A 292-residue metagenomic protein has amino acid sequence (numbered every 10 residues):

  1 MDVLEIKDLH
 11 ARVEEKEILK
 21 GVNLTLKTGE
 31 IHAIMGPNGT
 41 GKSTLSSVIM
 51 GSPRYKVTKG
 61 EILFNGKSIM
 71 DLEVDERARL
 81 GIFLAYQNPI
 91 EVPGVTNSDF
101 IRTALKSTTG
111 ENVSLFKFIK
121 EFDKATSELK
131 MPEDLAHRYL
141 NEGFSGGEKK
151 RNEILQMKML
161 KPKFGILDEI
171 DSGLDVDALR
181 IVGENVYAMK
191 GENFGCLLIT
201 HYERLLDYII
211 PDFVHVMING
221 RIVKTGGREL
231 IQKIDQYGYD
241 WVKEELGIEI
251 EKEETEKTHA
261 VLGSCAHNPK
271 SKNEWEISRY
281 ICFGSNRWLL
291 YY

Functional and structural regions predicted by a protein language model:
L4-I6, L19-G21: Conserved structural motif at the start of ABC-family nucleotide-binding domains
M35-P37: The feature captures the beta-strand-to-loop junction immediately N-terminal to the Walker
E61-R77, N141: ABC ATPase NBD Q-loop/coupling interface
I90-K163: ABC-family P-loop ATPase nucleotide-binding domains
I166-I170, D177: Walker B catalytic motif
L179-E192: Helical segment within the ABC ATPase nucleotide-binding domain
M217, R221-E244: Conserved beta-strand-loop-alpha-helix hinge in the C-terminal portion of ABC ATPase nucleotide-binding domains
